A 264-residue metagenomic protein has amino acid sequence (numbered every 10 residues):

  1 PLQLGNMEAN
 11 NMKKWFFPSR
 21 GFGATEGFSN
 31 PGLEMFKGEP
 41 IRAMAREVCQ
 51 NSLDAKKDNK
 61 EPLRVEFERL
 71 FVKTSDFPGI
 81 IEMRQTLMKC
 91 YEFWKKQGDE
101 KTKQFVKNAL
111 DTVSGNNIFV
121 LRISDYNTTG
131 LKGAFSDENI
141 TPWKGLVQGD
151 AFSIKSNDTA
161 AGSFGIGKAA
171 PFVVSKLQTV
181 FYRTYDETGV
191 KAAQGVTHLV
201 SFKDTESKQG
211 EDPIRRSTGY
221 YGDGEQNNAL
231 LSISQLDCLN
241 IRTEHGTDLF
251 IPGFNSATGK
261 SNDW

Functional and structural regions predicted by a protein language model:
P1-S124, K132-T141: Bergerat-fold GHKL ATPase/HATPase_c domain
A9-M12, F17-G23, L33-A43, L53-K60 (+1 more regions): N-terminal assembly/transducer modules of large multi-domain enzymes, emphasizing dimerization/partner-binding
R42, Q50, G162-G165, F172 (+1 more regions): ATP-binding glycine-rich phosphate-binding loop
A43, N117, G133-S136, Y182 (+3 more regions): N-terminal switch/interaction subdomains of large nucleotide-dependent motors and GTPases
N59-E82, V180-G224: Flexible phosphate/Mg2+-sensing switch loops adjacent to catalytic phosphate-binding sites
E68, S124, R183, F250-P252: Residue-level recognition of well-ordered beta-strand positions that form the cores of beta-sheet-rich folds across
V72, T128, E187, F254-S256: Conserved beta-strand elements of beta-rich interaction domains across eukaryotes, especially beta-propellers
K95-A192: Flexible ATP-lid and adjacent glycine-rich G1/G2 motifs of the Bergerat
